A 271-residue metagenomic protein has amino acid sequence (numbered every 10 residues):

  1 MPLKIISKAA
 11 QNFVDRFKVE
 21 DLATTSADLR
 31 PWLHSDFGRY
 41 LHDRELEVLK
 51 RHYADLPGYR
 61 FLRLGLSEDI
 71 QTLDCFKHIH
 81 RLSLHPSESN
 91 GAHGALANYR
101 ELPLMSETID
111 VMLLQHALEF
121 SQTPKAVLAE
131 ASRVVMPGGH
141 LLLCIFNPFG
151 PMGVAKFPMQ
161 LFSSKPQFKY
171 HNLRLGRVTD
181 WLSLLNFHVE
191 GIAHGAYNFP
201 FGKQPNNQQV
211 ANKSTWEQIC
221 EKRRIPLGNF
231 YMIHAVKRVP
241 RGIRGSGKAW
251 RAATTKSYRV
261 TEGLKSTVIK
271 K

Functional and structural regions predicted by a protein language model:
P2-A54: Class I SAM-dependent methyltransferase Rossmann-like catalytic core, especially the SAM/SAH-binding loop
E47, R51-L102: Class I SAM-dependent methyltransferase SAM/SAH-binding core
R100-M112: A short acidic, Gly/Pro-enriched loop at the edge of an enzyme's catalytic core that lines a small-molecule cofactor
K125-H140: A short glycine-rich, Lys/Arg-flanked "PGG" loop and its adjoining helix->strand segment in the class I
H140-K169: Conserved class I S-adenosyl-L-methionine
K169-I192: Short alpha-helix
H188-E217, P226-L227: Conserved catalytic loop of SAM-dependent methyltransferase domains
T215-K271: C-terminal lobe and adjacent flexible extensions of AdoMet/dcAdoMet transferase-like proteins
